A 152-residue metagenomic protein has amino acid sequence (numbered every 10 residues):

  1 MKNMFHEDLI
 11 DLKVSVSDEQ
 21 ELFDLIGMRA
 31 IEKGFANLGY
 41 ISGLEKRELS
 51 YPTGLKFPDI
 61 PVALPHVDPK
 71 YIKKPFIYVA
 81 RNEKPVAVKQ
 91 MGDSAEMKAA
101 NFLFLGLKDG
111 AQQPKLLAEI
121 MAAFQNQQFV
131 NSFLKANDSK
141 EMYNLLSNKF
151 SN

Functional and structural regions predicted by a protein language model:
M1-N152: Cytosolic covalent-transfer regions centered on His/Cys nucleophiles that carry phosphoryl or persulfide groups
